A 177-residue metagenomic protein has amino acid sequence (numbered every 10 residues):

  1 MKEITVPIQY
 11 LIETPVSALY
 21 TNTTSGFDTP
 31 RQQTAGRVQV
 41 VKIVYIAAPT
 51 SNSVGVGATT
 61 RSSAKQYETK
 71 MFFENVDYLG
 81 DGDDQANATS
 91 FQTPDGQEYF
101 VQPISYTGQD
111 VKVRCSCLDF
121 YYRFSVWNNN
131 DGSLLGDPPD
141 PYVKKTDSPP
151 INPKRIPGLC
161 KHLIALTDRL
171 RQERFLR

Functional and structural regions predicted by a protein language model:
M1-R177: Long, low-complexity, compositionally biased intrinsically disordered regions
